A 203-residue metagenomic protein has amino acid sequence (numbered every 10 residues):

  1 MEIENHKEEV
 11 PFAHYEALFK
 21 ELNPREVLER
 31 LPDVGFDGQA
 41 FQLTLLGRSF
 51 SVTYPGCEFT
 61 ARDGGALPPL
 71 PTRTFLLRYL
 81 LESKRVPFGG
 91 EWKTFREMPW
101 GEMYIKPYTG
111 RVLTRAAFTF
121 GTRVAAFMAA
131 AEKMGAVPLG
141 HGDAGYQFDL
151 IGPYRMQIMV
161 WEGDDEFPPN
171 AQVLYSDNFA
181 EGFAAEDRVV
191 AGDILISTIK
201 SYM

Functional and structural regions predicted by a protein language model:
M1-L18, G38-A40, G56-E58, G65 (+5 more regions): Charge-rich alpha-helical segments
M1-Q39, T72, L80-M134: Short Lys/Arg-enriched alpha/beta "domain-start" segment
V27-P55, V137-E162: Amphipathic, interaction-prone secondary-structure segments
R48-T74, W161-E186: Intrinsically disordered, low-complexity regulatory segments enriched in Ser/Thr/Pro and charged residues
R62, A66, A117, A144 (+1 more regions): Short, charged/polar micro-motifs that form catalytic or ligand-binding hotspots
L67-G89, S176-M203: Ampiphathic alpha-helical segments that act as solvent-exposed interaction surfaces
T122-E181: Conserved binding-pocket/active-site segment within a compact domain
